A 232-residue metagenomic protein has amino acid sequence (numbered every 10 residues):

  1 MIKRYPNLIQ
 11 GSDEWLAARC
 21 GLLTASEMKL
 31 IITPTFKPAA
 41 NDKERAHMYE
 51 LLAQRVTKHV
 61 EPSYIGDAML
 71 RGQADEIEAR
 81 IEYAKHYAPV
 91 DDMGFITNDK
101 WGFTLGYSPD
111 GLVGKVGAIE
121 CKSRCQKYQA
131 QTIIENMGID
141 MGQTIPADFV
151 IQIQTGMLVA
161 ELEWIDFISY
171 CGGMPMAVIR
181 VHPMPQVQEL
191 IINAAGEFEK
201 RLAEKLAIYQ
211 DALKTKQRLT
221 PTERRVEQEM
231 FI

Functional and structural regions predicted by a protein language model:
M1-A74, M137-Q143, T215-I232: Charged, glycine-rich intrinsically disordered N-terminal tails and low-complexity linkers that flank
I2, E78-I81, W164-I168: Intrinsically disordered, low-complexity boundary segments flanking structured domains
Y49, R80, I153: Generic structural marker for isolated residues within well-ordered, non-membrane alpha-helices of soluble domains
M69-V90: Acidic-basic catalytic patches of nuclease active cores, encompassing PD-(D/E)XK and other metal-cofactor nuclease
H86-P109, V113-L206: Nucleic-acid nuclease catalytic cores
I191-I232: Non-catalytic C-terminal interaction segments of nucleic acid-processing enzymes
